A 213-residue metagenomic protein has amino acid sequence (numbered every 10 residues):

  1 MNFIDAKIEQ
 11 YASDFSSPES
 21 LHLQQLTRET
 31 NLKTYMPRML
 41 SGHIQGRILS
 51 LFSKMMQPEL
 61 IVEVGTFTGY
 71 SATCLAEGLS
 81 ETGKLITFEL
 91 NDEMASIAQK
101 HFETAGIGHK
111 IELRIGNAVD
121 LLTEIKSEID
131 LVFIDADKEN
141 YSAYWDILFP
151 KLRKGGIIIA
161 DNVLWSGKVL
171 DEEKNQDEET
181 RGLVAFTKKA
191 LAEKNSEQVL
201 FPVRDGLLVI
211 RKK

Functional and structural regions predicted by a protein language model:
M1-L131, K138-I159, V163-K213: A short alpha-helical cap/connector motif
